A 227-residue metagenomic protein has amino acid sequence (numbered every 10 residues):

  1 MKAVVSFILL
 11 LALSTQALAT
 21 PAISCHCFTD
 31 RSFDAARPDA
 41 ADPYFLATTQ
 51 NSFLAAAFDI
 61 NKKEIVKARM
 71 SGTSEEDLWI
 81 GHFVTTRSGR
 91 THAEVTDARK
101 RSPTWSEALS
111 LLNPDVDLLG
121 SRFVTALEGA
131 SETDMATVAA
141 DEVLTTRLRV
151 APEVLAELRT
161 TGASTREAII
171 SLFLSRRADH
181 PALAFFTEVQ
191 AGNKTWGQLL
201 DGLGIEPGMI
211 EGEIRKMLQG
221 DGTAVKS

Functional and structural regions predicted by a protein language model:
K2-L10: Sec-dependent signal peptide recognition, specifically the positively charged N-region followed immediately by
S14-A17: N-terminal signal peptide c-region/cleavage motif recognized by signal peptidases
T20-S227: General marker for long, soluble alpha-helical cores
